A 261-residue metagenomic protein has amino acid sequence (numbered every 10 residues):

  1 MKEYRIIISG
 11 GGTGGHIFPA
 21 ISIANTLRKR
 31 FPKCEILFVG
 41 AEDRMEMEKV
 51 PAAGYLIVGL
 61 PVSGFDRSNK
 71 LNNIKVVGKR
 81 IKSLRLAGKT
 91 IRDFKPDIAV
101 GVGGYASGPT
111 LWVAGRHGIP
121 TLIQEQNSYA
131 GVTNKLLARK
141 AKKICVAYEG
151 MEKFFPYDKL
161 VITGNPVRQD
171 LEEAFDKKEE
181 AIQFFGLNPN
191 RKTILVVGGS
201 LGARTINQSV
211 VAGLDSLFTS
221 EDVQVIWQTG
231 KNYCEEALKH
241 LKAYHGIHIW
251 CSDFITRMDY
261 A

Functional and structural regions predicted by a protein language model:
E3-G11, R30-K79, K231-Y233: Conserved nucleotide-sugar phosphate-binding/catalytic loop shared by glycosyltransferases and other
I8, F38, G101, I162 (+3 more regions): A structural signal for the hydrophobic beta-strands that form the central parallel beta-sheet of Rossmann-like
H16-L27: Short amphipathic alpha-helix
C34-L37, L56, G115-K178, L187: Active-site-proximal region of nucleotide-activated glycan assembly enzymes, centered on histidine/acidic-rich loops
R44, K49, A53, D176-E179 (+2 more regions): Donor-nucleotide binding loops and adjacent catalytic segments primarily of GT-B fold Leloir glycosyltransferases
K75-T90, E180, S252-T256: Glycine-rich, highly charged phosphate/nucleotide-binding loops
L86-A99, A106-L122, K135-K140: Glycosyltransferases and closely related glycan-assembly transferases that use nucleotide-activated donors
